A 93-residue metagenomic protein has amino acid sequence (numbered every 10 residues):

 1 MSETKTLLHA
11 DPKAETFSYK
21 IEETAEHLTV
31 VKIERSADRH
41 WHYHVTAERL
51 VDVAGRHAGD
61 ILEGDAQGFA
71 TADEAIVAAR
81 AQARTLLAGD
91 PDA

Functional and structural regions predicted by a protein language model:
M1-V30: Negatively charged, low-complexity tracts enriched in Asp/Glu with abundant Ser/Thr
A10, A14-I21, D38-W41, H57-A58 (+1 more regions): A structural signal for the main folded, soluble domain(s) of proteins
S18, H27-V30, H42, A58-G59 (+1 more regions): Low-complexity, intrinsically disordered short peptide segments enriched in small/polar/basic residues
I33, Q67, P91-D92: Intrinsic disorder/low-complexity segments in short proteins, especially the signal peptide and propeptide regions
S36-L62: Short aromatic-glycine-(Arg/Gly/Cys) micro-motifs in beta-strand/loop hairpins
R56-E74: A short, exposed loop/beta-hairpin motif centered on an aromatic-Gly-Thr core
A81-A93: Short arginine-rich
